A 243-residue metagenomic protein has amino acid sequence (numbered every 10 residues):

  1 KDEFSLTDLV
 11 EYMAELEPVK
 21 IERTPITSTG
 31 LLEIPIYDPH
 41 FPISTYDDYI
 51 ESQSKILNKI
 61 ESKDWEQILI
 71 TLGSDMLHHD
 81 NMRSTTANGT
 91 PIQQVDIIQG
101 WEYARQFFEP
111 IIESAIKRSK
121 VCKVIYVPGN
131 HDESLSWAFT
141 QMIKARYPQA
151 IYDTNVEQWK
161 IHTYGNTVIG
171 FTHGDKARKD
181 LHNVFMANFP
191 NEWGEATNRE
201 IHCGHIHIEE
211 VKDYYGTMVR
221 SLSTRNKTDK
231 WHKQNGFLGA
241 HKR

Functional and structural regions predicted by a protein language model:
K1-T27, I43-S52: Long, contiguous juxta-domain segments that are non-catalytic but functionally important
F4, Y37, F41, W65 (+7 more regions): Phenylalanine-focused residue identity feature
S5, S119-K120, K160: Glycine-centered secondary-structure boundary/capping sites
K20-L32, I36, D47-A150: Core catalytic region of metal-dependent phosphoesterases/phosphodiesterases, especially metallo-beta-lactamase-like
P25-L32, P39-H40, E51-S52, E209-V211 (+2 more regions): A structural signal for the main folded, soluble domain(s) of proteins
Y37-P39, S74-L77, G129-H131, G174-D175 (+2 more regions): Active-site metal-binding loops of divalent metal-dependent hydrolases
I116, M142-V156, T163-R243: Conserved beta-sheet core of the metallophosphoesterase superfamily
